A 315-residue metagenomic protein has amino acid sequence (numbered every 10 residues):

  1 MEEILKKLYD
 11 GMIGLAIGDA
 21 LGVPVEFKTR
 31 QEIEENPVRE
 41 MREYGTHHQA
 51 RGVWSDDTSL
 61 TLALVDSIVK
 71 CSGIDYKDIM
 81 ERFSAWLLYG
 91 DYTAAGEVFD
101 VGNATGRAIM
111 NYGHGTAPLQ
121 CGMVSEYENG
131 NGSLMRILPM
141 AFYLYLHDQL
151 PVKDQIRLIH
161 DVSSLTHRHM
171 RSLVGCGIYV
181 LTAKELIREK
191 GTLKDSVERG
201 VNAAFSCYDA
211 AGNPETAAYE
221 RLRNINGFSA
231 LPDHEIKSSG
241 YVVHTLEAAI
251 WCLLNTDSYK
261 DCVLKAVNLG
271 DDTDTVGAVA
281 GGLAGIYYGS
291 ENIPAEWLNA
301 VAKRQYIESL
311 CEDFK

Functional and structural regions predicted by a protein language model:
M1-K315: Structured, active/binding-site neighborhoods that engage oxygen-rich ligands
